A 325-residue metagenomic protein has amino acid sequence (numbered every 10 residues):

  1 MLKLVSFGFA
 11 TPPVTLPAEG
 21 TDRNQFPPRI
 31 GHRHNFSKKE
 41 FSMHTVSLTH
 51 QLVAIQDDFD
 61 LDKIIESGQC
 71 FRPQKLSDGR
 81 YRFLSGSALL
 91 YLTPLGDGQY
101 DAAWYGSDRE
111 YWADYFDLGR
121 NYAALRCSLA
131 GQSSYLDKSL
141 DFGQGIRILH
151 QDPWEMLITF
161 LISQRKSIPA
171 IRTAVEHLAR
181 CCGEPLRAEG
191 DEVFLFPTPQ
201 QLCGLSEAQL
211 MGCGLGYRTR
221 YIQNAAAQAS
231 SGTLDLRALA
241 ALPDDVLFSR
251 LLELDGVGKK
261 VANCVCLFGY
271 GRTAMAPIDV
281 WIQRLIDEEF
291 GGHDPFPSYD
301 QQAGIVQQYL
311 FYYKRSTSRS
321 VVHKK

Functional and structural regions predicted by a protein language model:
F7-F9, F26, F36, F41: Aromatic (phenylalanine/tyrosine) cluster motif
P13-T15: N-terminal polybasic/positive-inside topogenic patches
P17-E19, G68: Short, low-complexity, intrinsically disordered N-terminal segments
D22-N24, H32-N35: Intrinsic-disorder-associated, low-complexity terminal segments enriched in Asp/Asn/His/Tyr and depleted of Lys/Arg
H34-K325: HhH-family (HhH-GPD) DNA N-glycosylase catalytic core used in base-excision repair
